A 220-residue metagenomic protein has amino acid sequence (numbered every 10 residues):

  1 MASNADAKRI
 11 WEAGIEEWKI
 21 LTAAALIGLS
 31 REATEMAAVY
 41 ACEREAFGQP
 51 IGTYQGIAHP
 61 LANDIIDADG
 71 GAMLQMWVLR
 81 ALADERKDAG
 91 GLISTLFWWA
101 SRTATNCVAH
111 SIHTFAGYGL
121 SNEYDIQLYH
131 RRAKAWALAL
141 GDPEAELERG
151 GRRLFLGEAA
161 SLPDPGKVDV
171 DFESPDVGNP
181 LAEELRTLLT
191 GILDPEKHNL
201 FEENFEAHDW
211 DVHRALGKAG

Functional and structural regions predicted by a protein language model:
M1-R9: Long, acidic (Asp/Glu-rich), low-complexity accessory segments flanking structured domains
N4, A13-G220: Alpha-helical interface subdomain recognition
